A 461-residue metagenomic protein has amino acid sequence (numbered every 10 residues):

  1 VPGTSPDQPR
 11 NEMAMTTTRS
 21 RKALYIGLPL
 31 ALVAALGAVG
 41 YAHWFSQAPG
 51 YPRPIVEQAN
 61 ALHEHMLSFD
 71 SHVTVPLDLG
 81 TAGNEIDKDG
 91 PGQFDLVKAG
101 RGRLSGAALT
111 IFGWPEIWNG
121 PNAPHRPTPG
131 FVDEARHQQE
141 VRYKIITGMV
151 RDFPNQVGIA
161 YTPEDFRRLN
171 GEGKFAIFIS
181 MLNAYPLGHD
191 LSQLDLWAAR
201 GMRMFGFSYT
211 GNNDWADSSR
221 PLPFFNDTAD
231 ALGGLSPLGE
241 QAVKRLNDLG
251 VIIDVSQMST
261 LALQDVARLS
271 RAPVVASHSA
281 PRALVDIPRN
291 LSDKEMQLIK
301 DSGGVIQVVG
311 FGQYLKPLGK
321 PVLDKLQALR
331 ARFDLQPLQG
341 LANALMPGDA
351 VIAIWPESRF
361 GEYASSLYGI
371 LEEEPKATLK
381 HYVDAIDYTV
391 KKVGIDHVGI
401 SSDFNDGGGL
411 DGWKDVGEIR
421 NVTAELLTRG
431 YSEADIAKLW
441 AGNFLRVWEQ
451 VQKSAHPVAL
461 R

Functional and structural regions predicted by a protein language model:
V1-A14: Short, Lys/Arg-enriched N-terminal segments with co-localized hydrophobic residues within the first ~10-30 amino acids
T16-A229, V285-R461: N-terminal hydrophobic targeting/anchoring segments and the immediately downstream early-domain regions of hydrolases
H72-T74, Q257, H278: Histidine-centered divalent metal-coordination motifs
L77, L246-V266, D396-G408: Extended hydrophobic secondary-structure segments
N213-P221, L235, T260-L269: Active-site-adjacent beta->alpha loops and helix N-cap segments on the catalytic face of soluble alpha/beta enzymes
A231-L246, V266-V274: Alpha-helix-loop-beta-strand connector modules within alpha/beta enzyme cores
E240-V255, L261-A262, E295-D301, D384 (+1 more regions): Substrate-binding cleft of carbohydrate-active enzyme catalytic domains
T260-G303: Acidic, glycine-rich loop-and-beta core segments that form the ion-binding/anion-interacting portion of active sites
